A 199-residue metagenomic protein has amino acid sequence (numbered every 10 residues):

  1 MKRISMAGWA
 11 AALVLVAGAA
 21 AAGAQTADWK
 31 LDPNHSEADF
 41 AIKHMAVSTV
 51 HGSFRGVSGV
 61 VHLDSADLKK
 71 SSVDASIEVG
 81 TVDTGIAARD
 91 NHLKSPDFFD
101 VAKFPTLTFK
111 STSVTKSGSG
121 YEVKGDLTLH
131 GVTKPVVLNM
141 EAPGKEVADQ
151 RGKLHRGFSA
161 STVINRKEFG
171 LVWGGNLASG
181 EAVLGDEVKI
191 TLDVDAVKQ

Functional and structural regions predicted by a protein language model:
M1-A11: Bacterial N-terminal signal peptides that target proteins for export
V14: Cationic, histidine-enriched alpha-helical/coil surfaces that engage anionic ligands
A17-A21: N-terminal signal peptide c-region/cleavage motif recognized by signal peptidases
A22-Q199: Low-complexity, acidic/polar, glycine-enriched regions of mature
